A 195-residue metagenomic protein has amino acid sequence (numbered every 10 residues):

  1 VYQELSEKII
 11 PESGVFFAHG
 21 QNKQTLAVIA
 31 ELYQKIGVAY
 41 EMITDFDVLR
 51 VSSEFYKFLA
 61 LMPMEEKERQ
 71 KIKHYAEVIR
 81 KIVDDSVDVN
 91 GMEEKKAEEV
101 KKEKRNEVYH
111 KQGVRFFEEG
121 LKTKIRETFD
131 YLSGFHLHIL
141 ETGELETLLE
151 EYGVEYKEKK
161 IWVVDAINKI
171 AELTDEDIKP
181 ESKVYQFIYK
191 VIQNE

Functional and structural regions predicted by a protein language model:
Y2-E195: Acidic, Mg2+-coordinating catalytic modules of nucleic-acid enzymes
